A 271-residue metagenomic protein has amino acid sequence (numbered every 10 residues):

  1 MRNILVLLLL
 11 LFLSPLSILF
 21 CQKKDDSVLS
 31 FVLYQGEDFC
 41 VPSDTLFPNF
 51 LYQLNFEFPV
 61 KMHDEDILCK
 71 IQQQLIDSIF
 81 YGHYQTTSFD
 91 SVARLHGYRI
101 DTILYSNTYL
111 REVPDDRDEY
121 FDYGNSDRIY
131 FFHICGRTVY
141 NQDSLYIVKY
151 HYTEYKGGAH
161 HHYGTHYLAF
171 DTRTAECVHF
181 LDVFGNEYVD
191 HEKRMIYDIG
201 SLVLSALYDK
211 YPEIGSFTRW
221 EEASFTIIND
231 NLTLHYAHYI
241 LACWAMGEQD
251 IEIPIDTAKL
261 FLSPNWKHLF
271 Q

Functional and structural regions predicted by a protein language model:
M1-S27: Bacterial Sec-dependent N-terminal signal peptides
C21-Q271: Compositionally biased intrinsically disordered regions enriched in Thr/Gly
